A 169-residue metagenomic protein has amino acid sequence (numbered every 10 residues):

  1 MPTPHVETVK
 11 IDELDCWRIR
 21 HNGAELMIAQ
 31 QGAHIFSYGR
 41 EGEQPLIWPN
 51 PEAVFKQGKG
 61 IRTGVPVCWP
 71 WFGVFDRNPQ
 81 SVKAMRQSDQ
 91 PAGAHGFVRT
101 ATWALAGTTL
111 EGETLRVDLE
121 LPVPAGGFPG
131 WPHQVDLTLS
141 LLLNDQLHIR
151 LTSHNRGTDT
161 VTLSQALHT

Functional and structural regions predicted by a protein language model:
M1-L142, H148, V161-T162, T169: Surface-exposed acidic/polar loop and edge beta-strand patches at domain peripheries
I149-H154: Conserved kinase catalytic-core segment
R156-D159: Short, acidic/polar linear motifs in exposed loop/turn regions
